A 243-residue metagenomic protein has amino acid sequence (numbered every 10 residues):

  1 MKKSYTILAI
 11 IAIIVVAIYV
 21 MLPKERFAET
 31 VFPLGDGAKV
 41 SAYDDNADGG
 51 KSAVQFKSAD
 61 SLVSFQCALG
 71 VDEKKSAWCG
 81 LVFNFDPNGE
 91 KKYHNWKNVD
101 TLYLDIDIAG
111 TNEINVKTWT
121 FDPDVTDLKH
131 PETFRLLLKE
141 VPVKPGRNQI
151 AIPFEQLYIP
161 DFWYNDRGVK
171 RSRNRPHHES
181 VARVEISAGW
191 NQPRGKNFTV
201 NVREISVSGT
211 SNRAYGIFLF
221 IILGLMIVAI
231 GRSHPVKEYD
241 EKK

Functional and structural regions predicted by a protein language model:
K2-K243: Beta-rich carbohydrate-recognition modules and glycan-binding surfaces
